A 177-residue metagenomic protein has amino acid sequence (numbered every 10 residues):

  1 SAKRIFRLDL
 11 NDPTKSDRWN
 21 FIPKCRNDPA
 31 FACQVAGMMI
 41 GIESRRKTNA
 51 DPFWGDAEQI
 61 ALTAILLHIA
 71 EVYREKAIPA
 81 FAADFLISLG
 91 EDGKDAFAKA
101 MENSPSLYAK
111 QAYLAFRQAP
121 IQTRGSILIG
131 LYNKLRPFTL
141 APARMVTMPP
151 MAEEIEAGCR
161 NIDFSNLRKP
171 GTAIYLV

Functional and structural regions predicted by a protein language model:
S1-V177: P-loop NTPase motor domains
